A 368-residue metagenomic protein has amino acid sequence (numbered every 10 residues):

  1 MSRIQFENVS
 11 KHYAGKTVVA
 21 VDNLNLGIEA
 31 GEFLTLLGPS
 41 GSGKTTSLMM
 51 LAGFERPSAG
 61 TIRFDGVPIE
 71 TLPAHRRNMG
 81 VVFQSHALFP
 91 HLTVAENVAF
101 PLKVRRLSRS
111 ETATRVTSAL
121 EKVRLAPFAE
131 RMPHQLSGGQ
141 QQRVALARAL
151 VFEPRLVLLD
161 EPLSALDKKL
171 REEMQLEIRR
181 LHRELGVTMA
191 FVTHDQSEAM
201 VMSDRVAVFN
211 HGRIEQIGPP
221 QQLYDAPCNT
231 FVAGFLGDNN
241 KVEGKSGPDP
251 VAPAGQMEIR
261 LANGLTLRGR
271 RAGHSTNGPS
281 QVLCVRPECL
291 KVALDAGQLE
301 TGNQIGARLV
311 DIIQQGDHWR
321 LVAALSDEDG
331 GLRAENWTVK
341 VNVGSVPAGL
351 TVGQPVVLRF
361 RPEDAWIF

Functional and structural regions predicted by a protein language model:
I4, V19-V21: Conserved structural motif at the start of ABC-family nucleotide-binding domains
L37-P39: The feature captures the beta-strand-to-loop junction immediately N-terminal to the Walker
T45-L48, V144: ABC ATPase nucleotide-binding domain helices that frame the ATP-binding cleft
A52: Helix-to-loop junction immediately C-terminal to a conserved catalytic motif
G60-P68: Conserved ABC transporter NBD signature motif
A74-G80, Q84-G234: ABC ATPase nucleotide-binding domains
N239, D249-F368: Non-catalytic connector elements of ABC transporters
